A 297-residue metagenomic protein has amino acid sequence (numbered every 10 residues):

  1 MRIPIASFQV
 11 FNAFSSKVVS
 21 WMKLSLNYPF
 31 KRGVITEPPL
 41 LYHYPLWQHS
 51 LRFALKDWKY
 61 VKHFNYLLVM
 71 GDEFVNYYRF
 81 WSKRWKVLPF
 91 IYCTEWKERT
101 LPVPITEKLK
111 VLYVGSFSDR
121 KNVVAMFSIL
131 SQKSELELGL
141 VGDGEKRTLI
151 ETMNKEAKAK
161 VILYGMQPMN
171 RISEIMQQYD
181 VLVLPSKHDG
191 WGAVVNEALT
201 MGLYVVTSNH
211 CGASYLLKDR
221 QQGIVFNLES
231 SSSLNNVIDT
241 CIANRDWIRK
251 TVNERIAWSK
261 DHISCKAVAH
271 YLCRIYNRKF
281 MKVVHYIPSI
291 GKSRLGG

Functional and structural regions predicted by a protein language model:
H49-L67: Membrane-proximal helix-turn-helix segments that form the acceptor-binding/catalytic region of lipid-linked
P102-K121, F127-K133, L138-G139: Conserved donor-binding/catalytic core segment of Leloir-type glycosyltransferases
I150-Q167: Nucleotide-activated donor-binding/catalytic signature segment of Leloir-type glycosyltransferases, i.e., the conserved
M166-Q167, E174-Y179: Short alpha-helical donor nucleotide-sugar binding micro-motif in glycosyltransferases
K187: Aromatic "clamp/platform" in nucleotide-sugar-dependent glycosyltransferases that forms part of the donor/acceptor
Y204-T207: Short hydrophobic beta-strand element within catalytic cores of glycosyltransferases and related nucleotide-activated
D219-R220, I224-S231, T240-R245: Conserved acidic donor-binding segment of nucleotide-sugar-dependent glycosyltransferases
D246-P288, R294: A charged, aromatic-enriched C-terminal amphipathic alpha-helix characteristic of glycosyltransferases across folds
